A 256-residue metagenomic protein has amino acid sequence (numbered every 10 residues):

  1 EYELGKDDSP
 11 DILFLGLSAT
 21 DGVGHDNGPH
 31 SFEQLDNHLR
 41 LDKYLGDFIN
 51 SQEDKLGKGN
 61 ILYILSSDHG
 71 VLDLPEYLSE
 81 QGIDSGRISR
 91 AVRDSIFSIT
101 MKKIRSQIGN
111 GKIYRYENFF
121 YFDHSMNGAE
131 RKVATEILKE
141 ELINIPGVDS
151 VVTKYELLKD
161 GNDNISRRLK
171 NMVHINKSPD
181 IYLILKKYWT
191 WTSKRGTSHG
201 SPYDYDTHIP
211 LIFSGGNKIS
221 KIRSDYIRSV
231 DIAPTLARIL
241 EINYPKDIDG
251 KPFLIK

Functional and structural regions predicted by a protein language model:
E1-D8, E53-G57, N171-H174, P202 (+1 more regions): Surface-exposed acidic, glycine-flexible loop patches that form ligand/cofactor-binding and adhesion interfaces
Y2-L41, D47, L78-S79: Active-site His/acidic residue clusters
D7, F32-L39, K43, G128-V133 (+2 more regions): Soluble non-cytosolic domains of exported or imported proteins
I12-G16, I64, Y182, I212: Structural motif
L15, A91-K132, S198-L240, L254-K256: Substrate-binding rim/cap in mid-to-C-terminal beta-strand-loop elements of soluble/periplasmic
V23-D26, L72-E76, E130, W191-K194 (+1 more regions): Extracytoplasmic/secreted cell-surface and envelope-processing proteins
F32, K43-W189: Secreted, luminal/periplasmic, and some membrane-associated catalytic domains that remodel anionic oxygen-ester
I181, W189-W191, G196-G200: Short, His- and charge-rich active-site/binding loops that engage polyanionic ligands
